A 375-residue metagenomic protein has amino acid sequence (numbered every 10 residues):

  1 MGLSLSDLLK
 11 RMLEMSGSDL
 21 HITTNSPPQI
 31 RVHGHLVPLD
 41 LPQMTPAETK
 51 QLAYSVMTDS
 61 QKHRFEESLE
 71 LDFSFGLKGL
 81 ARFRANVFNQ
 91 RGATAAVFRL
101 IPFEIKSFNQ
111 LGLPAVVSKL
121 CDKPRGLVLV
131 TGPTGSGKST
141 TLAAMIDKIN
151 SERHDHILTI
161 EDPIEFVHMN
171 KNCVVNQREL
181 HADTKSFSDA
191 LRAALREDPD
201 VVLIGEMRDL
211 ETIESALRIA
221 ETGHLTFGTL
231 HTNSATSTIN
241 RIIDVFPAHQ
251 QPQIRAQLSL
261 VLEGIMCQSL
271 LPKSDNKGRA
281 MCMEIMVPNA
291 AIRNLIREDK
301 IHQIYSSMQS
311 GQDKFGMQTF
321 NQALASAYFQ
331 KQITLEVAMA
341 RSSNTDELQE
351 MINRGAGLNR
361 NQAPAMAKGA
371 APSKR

Functional and structural regions predicted by a protein language model:
M1-R375: Short, flexible helix-loop junctions that flank or precede catalytic/ligand sites
